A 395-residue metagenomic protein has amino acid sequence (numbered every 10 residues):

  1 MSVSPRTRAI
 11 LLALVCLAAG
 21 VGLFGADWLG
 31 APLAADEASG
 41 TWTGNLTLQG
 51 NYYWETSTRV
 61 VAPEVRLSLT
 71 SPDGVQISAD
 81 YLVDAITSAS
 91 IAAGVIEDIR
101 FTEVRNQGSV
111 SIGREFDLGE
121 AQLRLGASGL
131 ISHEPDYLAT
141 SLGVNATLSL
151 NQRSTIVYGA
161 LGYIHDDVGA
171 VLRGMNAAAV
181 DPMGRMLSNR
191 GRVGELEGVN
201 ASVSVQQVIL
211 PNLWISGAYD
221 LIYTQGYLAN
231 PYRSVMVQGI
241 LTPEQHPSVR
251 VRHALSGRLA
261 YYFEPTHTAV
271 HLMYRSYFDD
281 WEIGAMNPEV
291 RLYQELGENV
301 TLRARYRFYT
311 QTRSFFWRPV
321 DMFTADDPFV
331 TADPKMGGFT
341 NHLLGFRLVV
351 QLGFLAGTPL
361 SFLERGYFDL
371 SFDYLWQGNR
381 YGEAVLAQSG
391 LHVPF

Functional and structural regions predicted by a protein language model:
G25-S71, V75, V385-A387: Short glycine/proline- and aromatic-enriched beta-strand/turn motifs that initiate or cap beta-hairpins
G25-T43, G74, D117-L123, N151-T155 (+5 more regions): Short loop/turn motifs that connect adjacent beta-strands in outer-membrane beta-barrel proteins
G44, V61-V65, N106-V110, T140-V144 (+7 more regions): Hydrophobic, lipid-facing positions within transmembrane beta-strands of outer-membrane proteins
L46-Y52, A79-V83, L125-I131, L142-V144 (+8 more regions): Transmembrane beta-barrel strands of outer-membrane/channel proteins
T58, D80-E115, S154-W214, L221 (+3 more regions): Outer-membrane beta-barrel translocator/channel fold
T58-P63, D80, S90-I96, Y137-N145 (+5 more regions): Outer-membrane beta-barrel translocator domains and adjoining extracellular loop/strand segments of Gram-negative
L69-S71, R114-F116, L148-L150, Q207 (+6 more regions): Residue-level signature of outer-membrane beta-barrel architecture
I96-D98, I222-T224, L228-A260, Y277-E289 (+3 more regions): Outer membrane beta-barrel transmembrane domains
